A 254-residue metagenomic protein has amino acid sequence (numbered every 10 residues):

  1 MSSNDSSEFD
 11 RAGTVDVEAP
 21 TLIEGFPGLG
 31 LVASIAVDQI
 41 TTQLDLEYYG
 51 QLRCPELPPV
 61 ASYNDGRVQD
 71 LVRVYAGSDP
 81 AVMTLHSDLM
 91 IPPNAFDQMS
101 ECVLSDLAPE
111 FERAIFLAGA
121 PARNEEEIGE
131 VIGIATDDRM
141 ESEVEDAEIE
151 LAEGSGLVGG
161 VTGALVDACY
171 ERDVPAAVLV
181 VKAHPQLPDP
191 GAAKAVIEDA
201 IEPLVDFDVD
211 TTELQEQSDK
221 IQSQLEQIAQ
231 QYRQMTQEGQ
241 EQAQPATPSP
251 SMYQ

Functional and structural regions predicted by a protein language model:
M1-P20, A36, C54-N64, F207 (+1 more regions): Haloarchaeal acidic low-complexity proteome signature biased toward cell-envelope/secretome components but also
S2-D88: N-terminal short beta-loop-beta anion/metal-coordinating cradle
E24, L85-H86, F116-A118, V180: Short beta-strand segments
D38-Q43, S100-V103, A195-I197: Short, solvent-exposed amphipathic alpha-helical segments in soluble enzyme and RNA/protein-processing domains
E47, L104-R113, E171-P175, E202-V209: Secondary-structure boundary elements
N94-E141: Internal, conserved structured core segments that host functional sites
N124-A200: Catalytic cores of processing enzymes, dominated by hydrolases/peptidases, characterized by acidic/His-rich
D173-R233: Solvent-exposed helix-coil-helix hairpins and adjacent flexible coil/strand "hinge" segments
